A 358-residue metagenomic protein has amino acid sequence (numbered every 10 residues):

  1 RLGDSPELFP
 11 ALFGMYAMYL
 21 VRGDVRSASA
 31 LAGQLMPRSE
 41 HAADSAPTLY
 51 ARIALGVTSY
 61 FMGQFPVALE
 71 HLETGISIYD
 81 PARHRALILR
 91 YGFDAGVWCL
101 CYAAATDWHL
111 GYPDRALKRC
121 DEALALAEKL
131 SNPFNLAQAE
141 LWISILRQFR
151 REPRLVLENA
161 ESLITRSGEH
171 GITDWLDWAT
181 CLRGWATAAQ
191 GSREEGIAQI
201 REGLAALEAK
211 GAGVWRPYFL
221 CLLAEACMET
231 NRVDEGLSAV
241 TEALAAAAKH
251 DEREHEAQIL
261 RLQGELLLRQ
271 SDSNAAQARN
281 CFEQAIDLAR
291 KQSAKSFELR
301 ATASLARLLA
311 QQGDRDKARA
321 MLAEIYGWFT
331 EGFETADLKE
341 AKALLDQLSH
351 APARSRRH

Functional and structural regions predicted by a protein language model:
R1-L2, Q34-P37, R52, V67-P81 (+1 more regions): Helix-coil-helix junctions within alpha-helical repeat/solenoid scaffolds
L2-P10, S27, S45-A46: Short, flexible active-site-proximal loops enriched in glycine and acidic residues
E7-R22, Y50-F61, C101-W108, L141-Q148: Non-membrane alpha-helical segments in proteins
Y19-V25, A42-A43: A conserved hydrophobic secondary-structure block that centers on an alpha-helix together with its immediately flanking
R26, R90-G92, D272-A276: Short coil/turn and helix-start
D44-P47, A51-Y60, Q64, E70 (+1 more regions): Active-site cavity-forming subdomains of large catalytic enzyme subunits
R83-D94: Acidic, Ser/Thr- and Gly/Pro-rich intrinsically disordered linkers and low-complexity segments that flank or connect
